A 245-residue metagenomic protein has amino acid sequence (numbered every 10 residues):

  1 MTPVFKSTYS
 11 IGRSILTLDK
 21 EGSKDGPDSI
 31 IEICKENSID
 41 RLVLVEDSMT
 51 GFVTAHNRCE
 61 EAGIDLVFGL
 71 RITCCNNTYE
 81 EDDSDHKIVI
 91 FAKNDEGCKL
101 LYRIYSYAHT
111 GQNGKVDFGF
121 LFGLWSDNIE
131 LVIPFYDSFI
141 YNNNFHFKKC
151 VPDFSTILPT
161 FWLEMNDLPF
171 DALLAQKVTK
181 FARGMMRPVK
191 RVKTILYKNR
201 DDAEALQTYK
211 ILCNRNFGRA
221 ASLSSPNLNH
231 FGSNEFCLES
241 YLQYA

Functional and structural regions predicted by a protein language model:
M1-A245: Phosphodiester-processing cores and adjacent nucleic acid-binding clamps
